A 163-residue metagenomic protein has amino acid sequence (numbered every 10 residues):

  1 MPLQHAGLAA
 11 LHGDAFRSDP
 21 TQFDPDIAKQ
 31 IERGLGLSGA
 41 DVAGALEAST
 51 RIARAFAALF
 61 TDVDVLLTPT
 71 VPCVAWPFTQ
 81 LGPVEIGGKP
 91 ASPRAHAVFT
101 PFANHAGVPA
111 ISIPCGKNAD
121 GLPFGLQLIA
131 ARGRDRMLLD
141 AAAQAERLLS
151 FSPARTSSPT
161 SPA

Functional and structural regions predicted by a protein language model:
M1-G7, E85-I86, I129-A130: Short, hinge-like loop/turn segments at secondary-structure boundaries
P2-A53, P69, C73, P109-L122: Short helix-loop capping/hinge segments that flank enzyme active sites or metal/cofactor-binding pockets
L3, G44, W76-A97: Short, surface-exposed loop/helix-turn segments at secondary-structure junctions that function as lids/hinges flanking
L37, A43, R54, N104-A163: Structural helix-boundary/capping segments
A57, L81, T100: Short glycine-/small-residue-rich flexible loop motifs, especially phosphate/cofactor-binding loops
D64-V65: Short, Asp-centered acidic motifs that coordinate Mg2+ and/or phosphate in catalytic or ligand-binding sites
R94-A106: Hydrophobic alpha-helical segments in the ANL/AMP-binding
